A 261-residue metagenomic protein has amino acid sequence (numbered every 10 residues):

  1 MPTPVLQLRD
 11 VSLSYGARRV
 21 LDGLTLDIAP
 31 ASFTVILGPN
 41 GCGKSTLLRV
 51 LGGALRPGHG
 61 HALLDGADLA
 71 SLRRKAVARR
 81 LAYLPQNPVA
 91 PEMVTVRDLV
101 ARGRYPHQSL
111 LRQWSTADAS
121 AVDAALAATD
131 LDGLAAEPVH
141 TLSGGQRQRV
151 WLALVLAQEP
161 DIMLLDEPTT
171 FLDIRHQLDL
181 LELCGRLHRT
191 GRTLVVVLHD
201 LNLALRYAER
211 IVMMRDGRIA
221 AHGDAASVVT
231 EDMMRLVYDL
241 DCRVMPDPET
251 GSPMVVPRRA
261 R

Functional and structural regions predicted by a protein language model:
L6, L21-G23: Conserved structural motif at the start of ABC-family nucleotide-binding domains
L37-P39: The feature captures the beta-strand-to-loop junction immediately N-terminal to the Walker
G52: Helix-to-loop junction immediately C-terminal to a conserved catalytic motif
G60-D68, V77: Conserved ABC transporter NBD signature motif
Q113, P138-L142: Conserved ABC ATPase signature
M163-E167: Catalytic Walker B motif of ABC-type/P-loop ATPase nucleotide-binding domains
